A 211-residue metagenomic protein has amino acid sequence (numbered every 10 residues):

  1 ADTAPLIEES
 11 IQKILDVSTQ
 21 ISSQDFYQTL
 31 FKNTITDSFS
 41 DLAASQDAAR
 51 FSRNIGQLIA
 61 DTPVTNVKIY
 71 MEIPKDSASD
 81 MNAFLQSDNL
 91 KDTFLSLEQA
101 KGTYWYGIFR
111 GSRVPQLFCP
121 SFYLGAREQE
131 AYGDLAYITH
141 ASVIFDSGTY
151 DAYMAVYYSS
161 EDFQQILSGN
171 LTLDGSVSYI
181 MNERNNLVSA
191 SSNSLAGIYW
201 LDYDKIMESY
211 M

Functional and structural regions predicted by a protein language model:
A1-S38: Juxtamembrane extracytoplasmic/periplasmic/luminal helical "stalk" adjacent to the first N-terminal
I14, Q20-I21, L42-L58: Intrinsically disordered, low-complexity terminal regulatory regions
S23, V67-D76, V177-L187: Short hydrophobic alpha-helical segments used for membrane anchoring or interfacial signaling
T34-S45, L90-L97, S194, I198: Short, flexible/disordered intra-domain loops and linkers
A48-D61, T149, Y153-A196: Solvent-exposed, extracytoplasmic
A60-P63, P74-Y158: Extracytoplasmic/periplasmic ligand-binding sensor regions of membrane-associated signaling proteins
T65, H140, G175-V177: Short loop/turn microsegments at loop-to-beta-strand junctions
N82-T93, L187-E208: GAF sensory domains
